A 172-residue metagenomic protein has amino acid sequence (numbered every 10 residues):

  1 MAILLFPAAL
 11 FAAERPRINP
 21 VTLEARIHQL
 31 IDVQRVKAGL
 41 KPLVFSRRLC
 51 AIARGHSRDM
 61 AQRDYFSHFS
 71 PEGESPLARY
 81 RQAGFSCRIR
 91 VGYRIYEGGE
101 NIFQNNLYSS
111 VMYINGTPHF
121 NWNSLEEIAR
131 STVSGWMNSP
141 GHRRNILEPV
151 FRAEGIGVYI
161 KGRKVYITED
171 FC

Functional and structural regions predicted by a protein language model:
M1-P7: Bacterial N-terminal signal peptides
A13-R15, N19-S86, R143, P149-G155 (+1 more regions): Short, well-ordered surface patches within globular domains
P42, N101, D170: Conserved beta-strand positions that form and line the central face of beta-propeller blades
P76-V165: A well-ordered secondary-structure block
V165-T168, C172: Low-complexity, Gly/Ser/Thr/Pro-rich intrinsically disordered linker/tail segments
